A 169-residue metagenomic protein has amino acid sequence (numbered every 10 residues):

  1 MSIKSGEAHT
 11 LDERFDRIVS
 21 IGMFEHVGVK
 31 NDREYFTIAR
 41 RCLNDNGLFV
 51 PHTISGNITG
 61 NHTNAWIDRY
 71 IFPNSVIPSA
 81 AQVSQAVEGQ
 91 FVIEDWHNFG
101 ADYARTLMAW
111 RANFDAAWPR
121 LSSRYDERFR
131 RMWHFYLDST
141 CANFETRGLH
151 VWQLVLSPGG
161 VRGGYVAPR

Functional and structural regions predicted by a protein language model:
M1-A8: Conserved SAM-binding strand-loop segment of SAM-dependent methyltransferases
K4, V19, V50: Conserved Rossmann-like nucleotide-binding pocket used by diverse enzymes that bind dinucleotide cofactors
H9-V19: A short acidic, Gly/Pro-enriched loop at the edge of an enzyme's catalytic core that lines a small-molecule cofactor
T10, E25, G56: Active-site micro-motifs of SAM-dependent methyltransferase domains
R17-K30: A short SAM/SAH-binding and catalytic strip from SAM-dependent methyltransferases
R33-L48: A short glycine-rich, Lys/Arg-flanked "PGG" loop and its adjoining helix->strand segment in the class I
I54-R169: Substrate-binding/catalytic lobe of Class I Rossmann-like enzymes that use SAM or dcSAM, i.e., the mid-to-C-terminal
